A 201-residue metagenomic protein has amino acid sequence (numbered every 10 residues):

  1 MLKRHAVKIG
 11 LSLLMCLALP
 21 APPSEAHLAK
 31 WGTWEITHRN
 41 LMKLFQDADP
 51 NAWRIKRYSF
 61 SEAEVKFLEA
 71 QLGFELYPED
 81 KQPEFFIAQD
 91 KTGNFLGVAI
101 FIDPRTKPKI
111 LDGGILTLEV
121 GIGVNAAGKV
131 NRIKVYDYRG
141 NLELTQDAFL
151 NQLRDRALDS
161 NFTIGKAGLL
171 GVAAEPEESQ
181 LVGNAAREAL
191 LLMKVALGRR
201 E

Functional and structural regions predicted by a protein language model:
L2, K8, C16-E119, N125-E201: Intrinsically disordered terminal and processing segments
